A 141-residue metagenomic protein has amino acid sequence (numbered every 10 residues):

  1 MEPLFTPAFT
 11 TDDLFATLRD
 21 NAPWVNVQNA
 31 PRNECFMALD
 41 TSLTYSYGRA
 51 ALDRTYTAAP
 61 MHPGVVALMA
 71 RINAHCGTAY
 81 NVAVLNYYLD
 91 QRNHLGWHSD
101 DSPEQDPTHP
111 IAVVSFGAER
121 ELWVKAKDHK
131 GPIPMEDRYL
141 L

Functional and structural regions predicted by a protein language model:
M1-L141: Non-heme Fe(II) oxygenase metal-center motifs and adjacent flexible, charged/small-residue loops
